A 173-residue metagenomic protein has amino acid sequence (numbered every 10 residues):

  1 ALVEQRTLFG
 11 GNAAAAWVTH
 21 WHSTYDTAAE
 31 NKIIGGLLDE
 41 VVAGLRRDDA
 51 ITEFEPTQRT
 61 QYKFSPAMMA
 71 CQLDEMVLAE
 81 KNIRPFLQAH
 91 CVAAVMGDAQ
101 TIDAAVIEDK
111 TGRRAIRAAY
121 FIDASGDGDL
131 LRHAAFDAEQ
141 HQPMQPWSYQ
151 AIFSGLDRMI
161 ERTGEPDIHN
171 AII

Functional and structural regions predicted by a protein language model:
A1: Conserved beta-strand positions in the Rossmann-like core of class I SAM-dependent methyltransferases
E4-A93, G97: Conserved N-terminal/central alpha/beta ligand/cofactor-binding core
T7-F9, V92-A93, G112, G128-D129 (+1 more regions): Solvent-exposed loop/turn segments at secondary-structure junctions within structured extracellular/periplasmic domains
G11-A15, G97, A118, L131-D137: Short, solvent-exposed loop/turn and secondary-structure capping segments
A99-A105: Short, hydrophobic/aromatic-rich segments at coil-to-beta transitions
D109-Y120: Core beta-strand elements of the Rossmann-like FAD/NAD(P) dinucleotide-binding domain in flavoenzyme oxidoreductases
D123-A124: Redox-cofactor binding/interface segments in oxidoreductases and associated redox assembly factors
G128-I173: Rossmann-like dinucleotide-binding core of oxidoreductases
